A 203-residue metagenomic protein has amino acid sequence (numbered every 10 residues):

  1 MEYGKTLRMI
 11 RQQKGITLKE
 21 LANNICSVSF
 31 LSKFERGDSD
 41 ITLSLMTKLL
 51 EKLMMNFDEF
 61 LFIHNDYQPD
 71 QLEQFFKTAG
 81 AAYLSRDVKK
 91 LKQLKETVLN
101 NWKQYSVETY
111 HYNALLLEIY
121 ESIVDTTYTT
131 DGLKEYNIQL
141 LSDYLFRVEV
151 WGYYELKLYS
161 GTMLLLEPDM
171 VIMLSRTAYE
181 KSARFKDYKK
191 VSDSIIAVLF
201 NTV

Functional and structural regions predicted by a protein language model:
M1-Q13: A short, Lys/Arg-rich alpha-helix, primarily the initiator
M9, K19-E20, K48: Alpha-helical residues within helix-turn-helix
G15-S32: Short alpha-helical DNA-recognition segment
S44-E59: DNA major-groove recognition helix of helix-turn-helix/homeodomain DNA-binding modules
I63-K89: Short, charged recognition helix plus adjacent turn of helix-turn-helix-like nucleic-acid-binding domains
N101, Y105-H111, L115-V203: Conserved binding/catalytic microenvironments
